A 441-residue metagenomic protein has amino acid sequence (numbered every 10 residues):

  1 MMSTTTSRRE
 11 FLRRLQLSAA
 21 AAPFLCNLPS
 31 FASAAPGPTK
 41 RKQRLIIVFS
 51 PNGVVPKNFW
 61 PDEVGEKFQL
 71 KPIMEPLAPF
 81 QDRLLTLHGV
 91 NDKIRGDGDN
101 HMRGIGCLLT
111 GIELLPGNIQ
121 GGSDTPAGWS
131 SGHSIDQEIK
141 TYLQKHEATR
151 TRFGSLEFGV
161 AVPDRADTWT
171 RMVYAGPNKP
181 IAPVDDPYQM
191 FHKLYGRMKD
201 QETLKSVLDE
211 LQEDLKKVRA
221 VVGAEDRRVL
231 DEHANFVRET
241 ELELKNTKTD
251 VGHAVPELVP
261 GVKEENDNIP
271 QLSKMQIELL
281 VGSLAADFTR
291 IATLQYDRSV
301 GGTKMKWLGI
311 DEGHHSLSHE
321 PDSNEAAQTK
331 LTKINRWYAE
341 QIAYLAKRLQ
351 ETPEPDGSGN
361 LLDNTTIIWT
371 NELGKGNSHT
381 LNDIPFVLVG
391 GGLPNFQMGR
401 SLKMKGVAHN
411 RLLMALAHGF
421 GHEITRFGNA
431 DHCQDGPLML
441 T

Functional and structural regions predicted by a protein language model:
M2-T441: Ligand-binding pockets and gating/stacking loops
